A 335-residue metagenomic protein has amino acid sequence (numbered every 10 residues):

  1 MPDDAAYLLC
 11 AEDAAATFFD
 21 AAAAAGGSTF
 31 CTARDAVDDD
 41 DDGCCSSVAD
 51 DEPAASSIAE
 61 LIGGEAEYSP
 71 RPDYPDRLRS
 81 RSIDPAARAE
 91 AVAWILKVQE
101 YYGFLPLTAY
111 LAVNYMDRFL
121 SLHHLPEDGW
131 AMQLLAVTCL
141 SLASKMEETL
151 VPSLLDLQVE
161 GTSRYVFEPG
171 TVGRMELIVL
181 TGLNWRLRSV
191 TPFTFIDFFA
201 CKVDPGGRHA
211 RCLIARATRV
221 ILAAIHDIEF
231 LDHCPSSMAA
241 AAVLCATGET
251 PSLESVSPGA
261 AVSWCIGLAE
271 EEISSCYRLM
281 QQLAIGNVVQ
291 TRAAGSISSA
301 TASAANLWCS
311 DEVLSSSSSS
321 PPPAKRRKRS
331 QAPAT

Functional and structural regions predicted by a protein language model:
M1-T335: Acidic, serine/threonine-rich low-complexity regulatory regions at protein termini of eukaryotic cell-cycle
